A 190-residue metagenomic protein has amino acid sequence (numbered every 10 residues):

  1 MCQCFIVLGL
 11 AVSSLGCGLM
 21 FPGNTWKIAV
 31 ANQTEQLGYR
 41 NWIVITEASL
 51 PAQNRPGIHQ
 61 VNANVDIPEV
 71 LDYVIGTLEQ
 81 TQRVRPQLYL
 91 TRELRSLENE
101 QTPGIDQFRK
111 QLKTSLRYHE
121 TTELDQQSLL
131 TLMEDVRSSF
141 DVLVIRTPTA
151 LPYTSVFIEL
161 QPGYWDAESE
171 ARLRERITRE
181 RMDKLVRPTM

Functional and structural regions predicted by a protein language model:
C2-S14: Bacterial N-terminal signal peptides
G18-V70: Long, hydrophobic N-terminal alpha-helical segment
N32, R55, V61-S138: Acidic/Gly/His-enriched mid-domain segments of enzyme catalytic cores or analogous surface patches that mediate
G38-N41, N54-P56, Q82-P86, S139-D141 (+1 more regions): Short coil/turn connectors at secondary-structure junctions
V44-I45, P86-T91, V142-R146: Short hydrophobic beta-strand segments
T46, Q53-I58, L71, E100-Q101 (+2 more regions): Short, glycine/acidic-enriched capping/hinge loops at junctions between secondary-structure elements
A48-P51, L94-S96, T149-L151: Gly/Ser/Thr-rich loops at beta-strand to alpha-helix junctions that form or flank small-molecule/cofactor-binding
Q101-M190: Glycine-rich, aromatic-bearing surface loops/beta-hairpins
